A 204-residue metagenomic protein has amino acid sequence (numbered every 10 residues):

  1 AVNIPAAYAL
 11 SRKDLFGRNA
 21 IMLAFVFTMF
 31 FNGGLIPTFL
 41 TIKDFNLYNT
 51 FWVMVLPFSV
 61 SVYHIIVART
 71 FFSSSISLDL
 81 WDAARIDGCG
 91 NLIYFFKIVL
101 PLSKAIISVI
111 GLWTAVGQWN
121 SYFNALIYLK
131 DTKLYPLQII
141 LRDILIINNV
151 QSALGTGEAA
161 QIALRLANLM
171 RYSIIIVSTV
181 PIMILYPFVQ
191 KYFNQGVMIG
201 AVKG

Functional and structural regions predicted by a protein language model:
A1-G204: A hydrophobic, multi-pass inner-membrane permease signature
